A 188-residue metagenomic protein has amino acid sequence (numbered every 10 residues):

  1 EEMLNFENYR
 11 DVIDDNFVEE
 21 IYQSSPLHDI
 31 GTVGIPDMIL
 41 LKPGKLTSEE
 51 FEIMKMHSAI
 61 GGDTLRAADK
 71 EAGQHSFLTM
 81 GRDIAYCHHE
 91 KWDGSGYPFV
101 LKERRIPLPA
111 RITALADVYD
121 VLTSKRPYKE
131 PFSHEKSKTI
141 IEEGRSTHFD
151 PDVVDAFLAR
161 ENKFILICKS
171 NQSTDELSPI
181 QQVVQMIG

Functional and structural regions predicted by a protein language model:
E1-G188: Histidine- and acidic-residue-rich, metal-dependent catalytic cores
